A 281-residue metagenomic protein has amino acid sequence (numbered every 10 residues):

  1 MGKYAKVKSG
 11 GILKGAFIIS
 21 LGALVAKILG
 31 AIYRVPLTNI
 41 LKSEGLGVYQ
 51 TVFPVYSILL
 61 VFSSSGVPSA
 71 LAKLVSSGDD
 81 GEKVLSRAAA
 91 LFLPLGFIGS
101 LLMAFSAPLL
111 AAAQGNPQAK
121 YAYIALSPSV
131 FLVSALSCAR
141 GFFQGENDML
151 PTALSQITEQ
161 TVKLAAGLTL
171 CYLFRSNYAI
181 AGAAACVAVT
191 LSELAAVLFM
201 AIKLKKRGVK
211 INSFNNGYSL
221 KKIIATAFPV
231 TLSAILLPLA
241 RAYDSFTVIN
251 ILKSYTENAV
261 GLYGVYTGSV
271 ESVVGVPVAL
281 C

Functional and structural regions predicted by a protein language model:
M1-L29, K83, Y218-L237: N-terminal membrane topogenesis motif
L37-S57, G182-A183, K221-T226, I249-G275: Interfacial/gating helices of multi-pass transporter permease domains
L41-K42, L59-F92, G145-L150, C281: Transmembrane-helix boundary and interhelical linker motifs in polytopic inner-membrane proteins
Q50-L74, V130-L132, P238, A242 (+1 more regions): Small-residue-rich midsections of specific transmembrane alpha-helices
I98-K120: Short membrane-interface helical motifs at transmembrane helix boundaries in multi-pass membrane transporters
N116-C138: Alpha-helical transmembrane segments of multi-pass membrane proteins
L132-S155: Membrane-interface junctions at transmembrane-helix termini in multi-pass inner-membrane proteins
S155-T169, N177-K206: Hydrophobic alpha-helical transmembrane segments
